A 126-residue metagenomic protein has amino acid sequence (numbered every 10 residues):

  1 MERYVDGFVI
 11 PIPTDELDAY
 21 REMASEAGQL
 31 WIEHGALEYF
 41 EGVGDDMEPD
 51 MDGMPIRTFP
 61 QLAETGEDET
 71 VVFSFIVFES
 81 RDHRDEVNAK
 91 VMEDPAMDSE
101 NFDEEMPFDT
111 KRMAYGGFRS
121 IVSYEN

Functional and structural regions predicted by a protein language model:
M1-Q29: Long, hydrophobic N-terminal alpha-helical segment
V5-I12, M51-V91: Short, well-ordered beta-strand segments in beta-rich or mixed alpha/beta enzyme and ligand-binding folds
I12, A24, G35, V43-D45 (+1 more regions): Generic secondary-structure microfeatures
D18, D82-R84, S123: Residue-level signal for secondary-structure boundary sites
D18, E22-I32, A36-E38, P49 (+1 more regions): Positively charged, small/polar-rich N-terminal and surface patches that mediate targeting and assembly and bind
R21-A27, V87-P95: Short amphipathic alpha-helices in soluble, non-transmembrane regions that often serve as interface/regulatory elements
W31-H34, D85, D98: Amphipathic alpha-helical interaction segments
A36-T65, E93-N126: Glycine-rich beta-strand-turn "strand-cap" elements at beta-sheet edges
